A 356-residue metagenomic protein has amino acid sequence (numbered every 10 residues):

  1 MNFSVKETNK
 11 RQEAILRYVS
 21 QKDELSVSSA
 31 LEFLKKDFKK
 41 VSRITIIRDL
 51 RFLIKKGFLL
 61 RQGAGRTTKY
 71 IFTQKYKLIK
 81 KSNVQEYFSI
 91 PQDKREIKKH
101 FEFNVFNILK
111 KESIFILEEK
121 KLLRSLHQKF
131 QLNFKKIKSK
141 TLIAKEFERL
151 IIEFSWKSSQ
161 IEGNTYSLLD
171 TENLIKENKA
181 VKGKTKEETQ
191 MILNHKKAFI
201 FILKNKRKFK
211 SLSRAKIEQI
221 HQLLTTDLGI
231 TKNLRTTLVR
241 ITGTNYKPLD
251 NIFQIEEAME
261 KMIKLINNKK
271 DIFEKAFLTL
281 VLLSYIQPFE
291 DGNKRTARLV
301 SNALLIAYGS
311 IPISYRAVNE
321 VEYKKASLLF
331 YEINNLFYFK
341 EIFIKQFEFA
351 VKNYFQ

Functional and structural regions predicted by a protein language model:
M1-Q356: FIC/Doc superfamily catalytic core
